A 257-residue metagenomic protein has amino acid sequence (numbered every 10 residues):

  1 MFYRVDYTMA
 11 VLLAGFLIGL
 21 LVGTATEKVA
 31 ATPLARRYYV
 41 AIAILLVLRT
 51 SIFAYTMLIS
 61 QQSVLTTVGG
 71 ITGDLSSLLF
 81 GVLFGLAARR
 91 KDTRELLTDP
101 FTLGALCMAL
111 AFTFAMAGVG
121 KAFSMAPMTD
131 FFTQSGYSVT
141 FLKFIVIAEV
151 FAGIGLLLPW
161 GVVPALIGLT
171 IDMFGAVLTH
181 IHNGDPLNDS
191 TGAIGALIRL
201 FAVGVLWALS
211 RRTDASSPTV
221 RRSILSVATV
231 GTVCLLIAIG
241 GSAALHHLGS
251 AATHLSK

Functional and structural regions predicted by a protein language model:
M1-R4, A122-S135, V150-W160: Short juxtamembrane and helix-loop transition motifs at transmembrane-helix boundaries in membrane proteins
F2-V119, L158-K257: Extended, low-polarity transmembrane helix blocks
L17, V146-A152: Hydrophobic alpha-helical segments embedded in the membrane of multi-pass proteins
A111-I145: Solvent-exposed, well-ordered loop and adjacent helix/strand elements within mature globular domains that form
